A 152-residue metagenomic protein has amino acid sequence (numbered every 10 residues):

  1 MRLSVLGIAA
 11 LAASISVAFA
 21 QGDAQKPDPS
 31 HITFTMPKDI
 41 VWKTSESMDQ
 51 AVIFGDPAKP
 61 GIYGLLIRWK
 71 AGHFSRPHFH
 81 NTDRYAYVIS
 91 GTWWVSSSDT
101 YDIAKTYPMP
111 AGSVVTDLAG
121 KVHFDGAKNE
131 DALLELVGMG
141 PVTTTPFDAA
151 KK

Functional and structural regions predicted by a protein language model:
M1-S4: Positively charged n-region of N-terminal signal peptides that target proteins for export
G7-S16: Bacterial N-terminal signal peptides
F19-Y63, A149-K152: A short, N-terminal "cap"/entry segment at the start of jelly-roll beta-barrel domains of the cupin/DSBH fold
P27, H31-T33, A104, F124-K152: Double-stranded beta-helix
Q50-I53, G64-P77: N-terminal post-signal-peptidase region of extra-cytosolic proteins
D56-A58, W93, D99-G120: Short acidic-glycine-tyrosine-enriched beta hairpin
K70-H73, H80-T100: Glycine- and acidic-residue-biased ligand/ion/polar-headgroup-sensing regions
S75-P77, V95-S96, D117, V122-K128: Short beta-strand His + acidic residue motifs that chelate non-heme Fe in jelly-roll/DSBH and cupin folds
